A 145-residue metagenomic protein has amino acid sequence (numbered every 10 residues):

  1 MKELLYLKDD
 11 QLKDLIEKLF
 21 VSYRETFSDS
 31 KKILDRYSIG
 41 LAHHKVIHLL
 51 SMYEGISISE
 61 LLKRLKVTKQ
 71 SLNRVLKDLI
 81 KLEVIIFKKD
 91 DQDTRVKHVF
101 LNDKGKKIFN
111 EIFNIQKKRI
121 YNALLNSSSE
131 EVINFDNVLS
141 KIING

Functional and structural regions predicted by a protein language model:
M1-K8, S129-G145: C-terminal regulatory/oligomerization modules of transcriptional regulators
M1-Y37: N-terminal leader segment of winged-helix/HTH proteins
F20, H48-M52, F113: Short, locally clustered residues in the helix-turn-helix/winged-helix DNA-binding domain
F27, K77-N134: Charged, amphipathic alpha-helical coiled-coil/dimerization segments
S28-T68: N-terminal helix-turn-helix DNA-binding core of bacterial DNA-binding proteins
I47, N73-R74, I120: Alpha-helical and His/Cys-centered functional microenvironments
I58-S59, Q70, K77, K97: Residues within helix-turn-helix
